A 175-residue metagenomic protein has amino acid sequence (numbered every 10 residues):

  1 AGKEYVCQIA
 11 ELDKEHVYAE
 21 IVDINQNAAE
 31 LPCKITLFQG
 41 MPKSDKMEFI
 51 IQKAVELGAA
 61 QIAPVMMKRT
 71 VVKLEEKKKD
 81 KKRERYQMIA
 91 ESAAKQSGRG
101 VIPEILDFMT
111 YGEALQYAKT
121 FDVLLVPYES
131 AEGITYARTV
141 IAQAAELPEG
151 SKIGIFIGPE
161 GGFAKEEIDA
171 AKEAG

Functional and structural regions predicted by a protein language model:
A1-Q26: N-terminal positively charged helical leader segments and presequences
G2, K14-H16, E30-K34, L57 (+1 more regions): Short connector loops at helix/strand junctions that flank enzyme active sites, especially segments positioning acidic
E4, E30, E48, E56 (+3 more regions): Acidic-residue sensor for enzyme active/binding pockets
V22-I24, Y111-E113, A137-Q143: A generic local structural motif
I24-V126: RNA substrate-binding interface of SAM-dependent RNA methyltransferases
Q52, K77-K79, T139-A142, D169-A171: Short, glycine/charged-enriched secondary-structure capping and boundary segments
A93-G100, E166-G175: A structural motif corresponding to the C-terminal end of an alpha-helix and its immediate exit/capping segment
L124-G162, E167-D169: Active-site/ligand-binding-proximal alpha/beta "capping" segment
